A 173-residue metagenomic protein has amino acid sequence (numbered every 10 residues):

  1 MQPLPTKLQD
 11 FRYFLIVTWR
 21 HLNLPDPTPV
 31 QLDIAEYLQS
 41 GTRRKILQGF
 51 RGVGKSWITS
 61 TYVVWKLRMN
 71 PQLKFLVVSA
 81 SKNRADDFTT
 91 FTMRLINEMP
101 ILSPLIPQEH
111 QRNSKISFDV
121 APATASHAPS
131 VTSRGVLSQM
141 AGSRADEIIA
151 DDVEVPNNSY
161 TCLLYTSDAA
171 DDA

Functional and structural regions predicted by a protein language model:
M1-R44: Pre-P-loop entry segment of helicase/translocase ATPase cores
R43-T59: Walker A/P-loop
R44-I46, K74-L76, S130, E147: Residue-level preference for the first positions of well-ordered beta-strands
S60-M69: Walker A/P-loop NTP-binding motif
M69-A80: Conserved SF1/SF2 helicase motif Ia
V78-L137: Conserved nucleotide-state-sensing and coupling region of NTP-binding domains
V120-L164: Conserved RecA-like ASCE ATPase "motif II neighborhood" in helicase/translocase motors
Y165-A173: Single conserved hydrophobic/aromatic residue that forms the stacking wall/gate of nucleotide- or nucleobase-binding
